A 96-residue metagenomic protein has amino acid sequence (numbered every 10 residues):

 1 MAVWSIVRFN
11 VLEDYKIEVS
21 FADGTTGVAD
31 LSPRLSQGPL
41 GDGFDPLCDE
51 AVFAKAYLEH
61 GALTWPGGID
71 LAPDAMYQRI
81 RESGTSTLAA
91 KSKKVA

Functional and structural regions predicted by a protein language model:
M1-A96: Motif-centric detector for short Cys/His coordination patterns
